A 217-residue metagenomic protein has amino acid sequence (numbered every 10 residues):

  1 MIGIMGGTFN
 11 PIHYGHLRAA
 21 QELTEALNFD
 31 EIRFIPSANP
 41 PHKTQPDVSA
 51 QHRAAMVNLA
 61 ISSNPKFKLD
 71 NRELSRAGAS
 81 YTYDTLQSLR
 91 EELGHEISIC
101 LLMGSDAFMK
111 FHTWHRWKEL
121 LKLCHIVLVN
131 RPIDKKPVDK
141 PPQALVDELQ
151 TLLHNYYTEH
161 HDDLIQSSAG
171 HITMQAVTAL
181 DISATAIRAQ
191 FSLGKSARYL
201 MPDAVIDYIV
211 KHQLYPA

Functional and structural regions predicted by a protein language model:
M1-A217: Nucleotidyltransferase catalytic core that binds NTPs
